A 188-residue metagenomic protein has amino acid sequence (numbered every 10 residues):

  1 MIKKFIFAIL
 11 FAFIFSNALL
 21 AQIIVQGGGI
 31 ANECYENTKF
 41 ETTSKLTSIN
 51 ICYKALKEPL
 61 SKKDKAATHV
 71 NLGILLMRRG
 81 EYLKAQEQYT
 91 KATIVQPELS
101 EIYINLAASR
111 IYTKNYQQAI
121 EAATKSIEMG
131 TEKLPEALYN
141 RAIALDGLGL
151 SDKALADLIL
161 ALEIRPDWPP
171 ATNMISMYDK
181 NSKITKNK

Functional and structural regions predicted by a protein language model:
L19-K63: N-terminal leader/linker segments that initiate helical-solenoid repeat arrays
K63, P97, T131-E132, P166: Short coil turns that delineate tetratricopeptide repeat
A66, S100-E101, K133-E136, P169-P170: Helix-start (N-cap) detector for alpha-helical repeat units in TPR-like alpha-solenoids, especially tetratricopeptide
R78, Y112-T113, G147, M177-I184: Register position in tetratricopeptide repeats
